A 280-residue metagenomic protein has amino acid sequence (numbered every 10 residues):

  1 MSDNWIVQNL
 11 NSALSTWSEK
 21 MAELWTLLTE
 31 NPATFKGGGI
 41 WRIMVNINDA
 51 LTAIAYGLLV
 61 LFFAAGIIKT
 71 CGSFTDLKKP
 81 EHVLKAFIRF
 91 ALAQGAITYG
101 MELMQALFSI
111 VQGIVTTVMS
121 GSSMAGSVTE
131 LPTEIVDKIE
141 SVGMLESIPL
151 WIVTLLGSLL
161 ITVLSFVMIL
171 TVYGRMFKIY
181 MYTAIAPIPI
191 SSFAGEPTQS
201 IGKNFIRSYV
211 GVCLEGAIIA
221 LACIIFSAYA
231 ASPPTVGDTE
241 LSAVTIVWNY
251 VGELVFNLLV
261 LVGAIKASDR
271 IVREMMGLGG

Functional and structural regions predicted by a protein language model:
M1-L10, P80-G100, G202-C213, S268: Alpha-helical transmembrane segments and their helix-start/interface "positive-inside/aromatic belt" motifs in integral
M1-L58: Binding/recognition "hotspot" determinant
M44-T52, L84-I88, L92, E140 (+5 more regions): Alpha-helical membrane-interface segments at transmembrane helix boundaries
A53-A65, L160-I161, I179: Hydrophobic alpha-helical transmembrane segments
L58-Q94, I185-Q199: Hydrophobic transmembrane alpha-helix segments characteristic of membrane transport and insertion machinery
A65, K85, T171, R175 (+1 more regions): Short alpha-helical basic/polar micro-motif
A93-I185, I219, C223-M276: Non-cytosolic segments of integral membrane proteins
I190-R207, I271-G277: Alpha-helical transmembrane segments
